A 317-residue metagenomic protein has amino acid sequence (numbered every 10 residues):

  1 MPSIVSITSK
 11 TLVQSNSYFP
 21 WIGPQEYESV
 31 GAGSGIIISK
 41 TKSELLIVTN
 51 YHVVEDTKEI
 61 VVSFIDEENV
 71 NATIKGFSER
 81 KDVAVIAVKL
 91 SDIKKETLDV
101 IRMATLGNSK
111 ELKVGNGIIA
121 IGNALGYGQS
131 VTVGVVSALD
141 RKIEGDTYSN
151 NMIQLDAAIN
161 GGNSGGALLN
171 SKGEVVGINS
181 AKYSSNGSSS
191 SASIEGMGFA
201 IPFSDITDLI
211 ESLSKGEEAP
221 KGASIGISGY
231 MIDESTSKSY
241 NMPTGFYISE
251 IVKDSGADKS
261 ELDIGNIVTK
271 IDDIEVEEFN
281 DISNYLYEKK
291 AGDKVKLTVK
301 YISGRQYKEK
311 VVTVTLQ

Functional and structural regions predicted by a protein language model:
M1-Y18, S34, K58-E59, K113 (+1 more regions): N-terminal activation segment of mature serine protease catalytic domains
Q14-L46, E68-T73, M103-T105, V131 (+3 more regions): A conserved glycine-rich beta-strand in the N-terminal activation segment of trypsin-fold
Q14-V30, S78-K81, K89-L98, L139-I153 (+4 more regions): Gly/Ser-enriched beta-turn/beta-hairpin loop segments
E28-S29, T57-I60, I93-I101, I121-G134 (+2 more regions): Active-site loop architecture of trypsin-fold serine endopeptidases
K42-V83, K89-S91, V100: Catalytic-histidine neighborhood of serine endopeptidases, predominantly the chymotrypsin-like S1/PA family
E68, L106-G128: Short glycine/Trp-rich loop-beta-loop segment that forms part of the substrate-binding cleft
V88-S109, V114, G226, Q306-Q317: C-terminal, low-ordered peptide segments at domain boundaries
N170-S171, S185, D205-Q317: C-terminal recognition in membrane/secretory proteostasis and scaffolding
